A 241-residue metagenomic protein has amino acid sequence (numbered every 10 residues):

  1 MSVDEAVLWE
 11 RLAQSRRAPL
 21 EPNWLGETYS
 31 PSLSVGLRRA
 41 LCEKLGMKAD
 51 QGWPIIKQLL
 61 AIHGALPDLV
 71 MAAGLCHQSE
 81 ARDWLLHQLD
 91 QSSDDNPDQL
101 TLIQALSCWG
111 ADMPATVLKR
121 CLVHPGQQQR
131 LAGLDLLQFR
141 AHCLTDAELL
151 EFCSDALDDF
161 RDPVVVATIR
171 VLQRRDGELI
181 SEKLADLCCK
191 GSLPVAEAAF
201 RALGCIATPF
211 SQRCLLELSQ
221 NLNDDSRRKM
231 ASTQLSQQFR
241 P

Functional and structural regions predicted by a protein language model:
M1-G26: N-terminal "cap/leader" segments of large eukaryotic alpha-helical scaffolds
E5, R38, L66-L69, N96-Q99 (+4 more regions): Residue-level detector of extended alpha-helical repeat arrays and alpha-solenoid scaffolds
R17-S30, K48-A61, Q78-Q91, L100 (+5 more regions): Amphipathic alpha-helical scaffolding segments comprising HEAT/armadillo-like alpha-solenoid repeats
L33-S34, I62-A65, S93-D95, P125-G126 (+3 more regions): Short inter-helical turns and helix N-cap capping residues of alpha-solenoid HEAT/ARM repeat scaffolds
V35-M47, G64-L75, T101-Q104: Non-membrane alpha-helical segments in proteins
L41, L69, L102, G133 (+3 more regions): Conserved hydrophobic register position within alpha-solenoid helical repeats
Q173, K190-P241: Long, ordered, amphipathic alpha-helical scaffolds
